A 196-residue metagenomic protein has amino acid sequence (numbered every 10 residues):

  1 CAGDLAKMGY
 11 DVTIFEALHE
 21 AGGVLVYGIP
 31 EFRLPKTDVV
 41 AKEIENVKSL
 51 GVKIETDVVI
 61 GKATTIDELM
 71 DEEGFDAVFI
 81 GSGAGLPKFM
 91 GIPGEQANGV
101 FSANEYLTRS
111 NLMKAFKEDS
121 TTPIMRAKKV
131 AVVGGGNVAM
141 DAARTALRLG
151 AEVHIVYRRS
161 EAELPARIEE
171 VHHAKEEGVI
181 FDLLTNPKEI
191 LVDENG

Functional and structural regions predicted by a protein language model:
C1, E20, G85, V138 (+1 more regions): Conserved Rossmann-like nucleotide-cofactor binding loop
C1-T13, V138-L147: N-terminal Rossmann-like FAD-binding beta1-loop-alpha1 element of flavoenzymes
L5, V12-F15, G74-G81: Hydrophobic or amphipathic alpha-helical targeting/insertion segments
K7-V26, H154-A162: Glycine-rich FAD pyrophosphate-binding loop
G28-L34: Short glycine-enriched, charge-decorated loop/helix-capping segments at active-site entrances that position
V39-K88, F101, E105, N111-S120 (+2 more regions): A Rossmann-like FAD-binding core segment of flavoenzymes
G134-G136: Glycine-rich Rossmann-fold phosphate-binding loop(s) that bind the pyrophosphate of adenine dinucleotide cofactors
